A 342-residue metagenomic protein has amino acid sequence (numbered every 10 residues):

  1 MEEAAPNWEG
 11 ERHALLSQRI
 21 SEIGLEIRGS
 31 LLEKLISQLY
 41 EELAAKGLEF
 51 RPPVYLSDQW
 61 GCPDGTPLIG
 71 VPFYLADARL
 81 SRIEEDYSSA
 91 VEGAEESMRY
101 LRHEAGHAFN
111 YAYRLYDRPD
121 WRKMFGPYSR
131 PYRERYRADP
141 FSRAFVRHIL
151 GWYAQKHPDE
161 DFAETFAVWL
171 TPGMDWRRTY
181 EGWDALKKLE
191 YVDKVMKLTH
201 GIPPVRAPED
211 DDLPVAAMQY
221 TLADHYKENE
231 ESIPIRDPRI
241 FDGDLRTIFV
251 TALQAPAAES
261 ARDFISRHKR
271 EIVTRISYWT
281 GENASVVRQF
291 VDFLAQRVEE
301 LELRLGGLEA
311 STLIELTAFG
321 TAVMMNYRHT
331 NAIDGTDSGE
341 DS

Functional and structural regions predicted by a protein language model:
M1-K34: Extreme N-terminal leader/anchor segments
E2-G10, L15, F162-T330, T336-G339: Pan-zinc metallopeptidase signature
I23-S81, V91, P119, G320-N326: Auxiliary, metal-adjacent structural segments of Zn-dependent hydrolase domains
S81-R102, A154: Short pre-active-site segment immediately N-terminal to the catalytic Zn-binding motif
V91-R99, Y111-A144: Post-HEXXH active-site segment of zinc metalloproteases
E95-R99, G151-F162, G182-A185: Active-site metal-coordination segments of metallo-dependent hydrolases
G106-R114, A167: Active-site-flanking alpha-helical
P131-G151, Q155, E164, V168: Conserved active-site neighborhood of enzyme catalytic/cofactor-binding cores
